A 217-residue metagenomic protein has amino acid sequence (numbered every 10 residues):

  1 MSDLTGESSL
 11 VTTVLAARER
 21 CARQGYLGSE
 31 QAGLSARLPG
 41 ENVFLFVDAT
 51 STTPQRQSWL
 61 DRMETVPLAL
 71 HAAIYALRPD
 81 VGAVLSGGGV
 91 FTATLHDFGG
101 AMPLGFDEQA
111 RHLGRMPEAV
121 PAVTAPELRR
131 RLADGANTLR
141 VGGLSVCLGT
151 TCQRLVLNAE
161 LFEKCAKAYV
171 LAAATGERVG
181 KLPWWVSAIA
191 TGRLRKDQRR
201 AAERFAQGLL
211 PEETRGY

Functional and structural regions predicted by a protein language model:
M1-Y217: Glycine-rich flexible loops
